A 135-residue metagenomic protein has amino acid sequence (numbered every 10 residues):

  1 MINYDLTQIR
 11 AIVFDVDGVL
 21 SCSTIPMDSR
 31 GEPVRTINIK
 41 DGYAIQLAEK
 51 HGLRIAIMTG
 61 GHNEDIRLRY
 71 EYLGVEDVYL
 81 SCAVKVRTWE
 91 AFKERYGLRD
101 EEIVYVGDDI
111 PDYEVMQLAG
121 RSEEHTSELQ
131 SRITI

Functional and structural regions predicted by a protein language model:
M1-V16: Non-catalytic pre-domain segments flanking phosphatase-related domains
L20-H51, G60: A positional/architectural concept
I45-K50, E90-G97, Q117: Surface-exposed amphipathic alpha-helices with a cationic face
I45-R69, Y79-L80: Substrate-recognition element of Asp-dependent hydrolases with the DxDx(T/V) motif
T59-N63, V104-I110, S127: Glycine-rich beta-to-alpha transition loops that act as phosphate-gripper elements at the mouths of alpha/beta enzyme
W89-Y113: Conserved Lys-Pro-Asp/Glu-containing loop-to-beta segment of HAD-superfamily phosphomonoesterases, centered on
E123-I135: Single conserved hydrophobic/aromatic residue that forms the stacking wall/gate of nucleotide- or nucleobase-binding
